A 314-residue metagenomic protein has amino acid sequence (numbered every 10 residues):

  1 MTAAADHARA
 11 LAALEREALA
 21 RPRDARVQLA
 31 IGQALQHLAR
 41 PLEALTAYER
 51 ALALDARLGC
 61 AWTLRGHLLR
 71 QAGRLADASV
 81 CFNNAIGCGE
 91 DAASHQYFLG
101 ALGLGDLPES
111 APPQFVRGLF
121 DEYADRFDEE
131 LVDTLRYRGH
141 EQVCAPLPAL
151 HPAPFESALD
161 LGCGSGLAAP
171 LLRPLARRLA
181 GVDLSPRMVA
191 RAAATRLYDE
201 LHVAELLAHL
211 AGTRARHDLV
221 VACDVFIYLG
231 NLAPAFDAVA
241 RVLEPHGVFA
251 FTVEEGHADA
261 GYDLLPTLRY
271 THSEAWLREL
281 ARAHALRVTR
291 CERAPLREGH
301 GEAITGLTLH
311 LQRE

Functional and structural regions predicted by a protein language model:
A25-R26, G59-C60, A92-A93: Helix-start (N-cap) detector for alpha-helical repeat units in TPR-like alpha-solenoids, especially tetratricopeptide
L159, G164-L210: Class I SAM-dependent methyltransferase SAM/SAH-binding core
V221: A conserved beta-strand element that flanks and buttresses the S-adenosyl-L-methionine
A233-V248: A short glycine-rich, Lys/Arg-flanked "PGG" loop and its adjoining helix->strand segment in the class I
A260-A275: Acceptor-substrate binding/catalytic loop of class I
